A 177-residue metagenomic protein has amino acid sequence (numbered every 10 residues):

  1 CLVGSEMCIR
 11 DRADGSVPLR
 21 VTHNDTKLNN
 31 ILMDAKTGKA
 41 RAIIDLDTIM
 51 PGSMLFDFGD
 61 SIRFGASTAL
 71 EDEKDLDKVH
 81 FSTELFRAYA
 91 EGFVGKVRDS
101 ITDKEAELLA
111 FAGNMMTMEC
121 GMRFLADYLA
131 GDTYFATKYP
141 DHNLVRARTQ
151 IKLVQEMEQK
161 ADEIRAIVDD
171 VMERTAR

Functional and structural regions predicted by a protein language model:
C1-G4, C8-I9: Single conserved hydrophobic/aromatic residue that forms the stacking wall/gate of nucleotide- or nucleobase-binding
A13-R20: Protein kinase catalytic-loop region centered on the HRD/HxD motif
G15, N29-L70: Catalytic activation segment of kinase domains across protein kinase-like and atypical kinase folds
V21-H23, L28: Catalytic-loop of the protein kinase fold
T26, L85, L109: Active-site capping/gating regions of soluble enzymes
P51, L55-D99, M115-Y134: Active-site activation/catalytic loop segments of kinase-like enzymes and analogous catalytic loops in related
I101-G113: All-alpha amphipathic helical-bundle segments outside canonical DNA-binding/catalytic cores that form hydrophobic
E119-R177: ATP/Mg2+ or Mg2+-diphosphate-binding catalytic cores that bind nucleotide phosphates or diphosphates via glycine-rich
